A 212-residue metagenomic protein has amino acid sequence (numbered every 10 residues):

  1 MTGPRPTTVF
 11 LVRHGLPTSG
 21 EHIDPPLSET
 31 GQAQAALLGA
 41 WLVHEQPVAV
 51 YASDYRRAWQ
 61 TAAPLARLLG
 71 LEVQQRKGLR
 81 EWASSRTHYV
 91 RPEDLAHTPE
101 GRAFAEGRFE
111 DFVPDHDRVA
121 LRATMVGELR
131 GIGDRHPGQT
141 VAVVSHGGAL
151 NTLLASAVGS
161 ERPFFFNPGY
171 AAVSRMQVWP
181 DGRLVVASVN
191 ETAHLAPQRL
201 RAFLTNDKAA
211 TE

Functional and structural regions predicted by a protein language model:
P4-Q75: Active-site-proximal alpha-helix that buttresses catalytic centers in soluble enzyme cores
V9, Q139-S145: Generic beta-sheet signal
P17, A149-L150: Short active-site segment of divalent metal-dependent hydrolases/proteases that encodes the spacing between
P26, L69-G127, A187-S188, R199-L200 (+1 more regions): Phosphate-handling substructures
H44-Q46, I132-Q139: Glycine-rich phosphate-binding loop signature in dinucleotide/nucleotide-binding domains
Q46-G78, P99-A103, Q177-E212: Conserved histidine-centered catalytic loops in small-molecule metabolism enzymes
A52-S53, A123, V144-S145: Short beta-strand scaffold positions
S160-V185: Domain-level recognition of soluble alpha/beta enzyme cores, biased toward histidine phosphatases/phosphomutases
